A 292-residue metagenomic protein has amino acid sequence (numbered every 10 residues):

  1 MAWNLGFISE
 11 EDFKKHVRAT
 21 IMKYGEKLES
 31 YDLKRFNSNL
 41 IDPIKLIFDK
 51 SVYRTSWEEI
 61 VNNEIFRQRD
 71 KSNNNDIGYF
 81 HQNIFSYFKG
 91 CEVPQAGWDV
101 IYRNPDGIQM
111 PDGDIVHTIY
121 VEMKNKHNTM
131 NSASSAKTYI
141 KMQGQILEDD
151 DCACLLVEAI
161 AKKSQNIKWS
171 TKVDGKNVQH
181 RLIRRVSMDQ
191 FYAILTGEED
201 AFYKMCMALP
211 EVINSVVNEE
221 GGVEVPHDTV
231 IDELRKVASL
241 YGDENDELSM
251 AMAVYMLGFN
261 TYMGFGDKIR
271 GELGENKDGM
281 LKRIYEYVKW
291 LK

Functional and structural regions predicted by a protein language model:
M1-F80: Interdomain/boundary linker segments immediately adjacent to catalytic/signaling cores
G25-R35, Y120-Y139: Generic detector of solvent-exposed, compositionally biased contiguous segments
S72, I84-G90: Functionally critical alpha/beta secondary-structure elements and their flanking flexible loops that scaffold catalytic
K89, V100-D106, I115-M130: Conserved catalytic cores of phosphodiester-cleaving nucleases, focusing on short active-site segments
G90-A96: Active-site metal-binding core of divalent-cation-utilizing nuclease and nuclease-like domains
N104-H117, G175-K176, V217-P226, G242-E244: Intrinsically disordered, low-complexity coil segments
N125-T196: Catalytic cores of nucleic-acid endonucleases
F191-K292: Non-catalytic C-terminal interaction segments of nucleic acid-processing enzymes
